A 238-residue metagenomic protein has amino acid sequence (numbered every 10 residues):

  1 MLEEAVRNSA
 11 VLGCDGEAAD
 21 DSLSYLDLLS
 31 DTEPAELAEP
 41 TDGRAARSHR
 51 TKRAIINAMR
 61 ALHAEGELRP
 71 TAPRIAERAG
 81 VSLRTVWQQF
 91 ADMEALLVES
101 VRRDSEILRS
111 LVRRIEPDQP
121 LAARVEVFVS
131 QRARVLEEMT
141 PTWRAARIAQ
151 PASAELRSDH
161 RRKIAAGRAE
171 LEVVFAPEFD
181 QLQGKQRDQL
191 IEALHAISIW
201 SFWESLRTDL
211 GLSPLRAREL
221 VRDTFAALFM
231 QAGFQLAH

Functional and structural regions predicted by a protein language model:
M1-R69, P73-G80, E94-A95: Basic, helix-initiating cap at the start of DNA-binding domains
E39, A61-P70, E77, V98-F128: Amphipathic alpha-helical linker/stalk segments
G80-F90: Short hydrophobic/aromatic patch on the recognition helix
Q89-F90, E99, L220: Residues in the recognition helix of alpha-helical DNA-binding motifs
F90, I148-S153, I197-W200: Short helix-capping/turn signature of helix-turn-helix
S130, R134-R144, A154-Q181, D188-E192 (+1 more regions): Amphipathic alpha-helical packing segments from all-alpha helical-bundle domains
P177-T224, A232-H238: Hydrophobic/aromatic-rich alpha-helical bundle segments in the mid-to-C-terminal region
